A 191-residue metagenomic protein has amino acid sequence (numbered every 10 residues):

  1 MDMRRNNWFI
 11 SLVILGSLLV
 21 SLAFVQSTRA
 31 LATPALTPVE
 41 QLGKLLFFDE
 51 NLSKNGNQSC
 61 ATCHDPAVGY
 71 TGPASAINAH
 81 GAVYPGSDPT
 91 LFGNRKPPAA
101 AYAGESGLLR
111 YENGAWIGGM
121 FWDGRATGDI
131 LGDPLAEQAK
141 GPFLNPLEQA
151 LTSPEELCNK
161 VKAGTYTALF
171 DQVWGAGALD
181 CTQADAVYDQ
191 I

Functional and structural regions predicted by a protein language model:
M1-D2, Q26: Intrinsically disordered, low-complexity regions enriched in serine, threonine, proline and polar/charged residues
D2-I14: Bacterial N-terminal signal peptides that target proteins for export
I14, L18-I191: Periplasmic c-type cytochrome electron-transfer domains
